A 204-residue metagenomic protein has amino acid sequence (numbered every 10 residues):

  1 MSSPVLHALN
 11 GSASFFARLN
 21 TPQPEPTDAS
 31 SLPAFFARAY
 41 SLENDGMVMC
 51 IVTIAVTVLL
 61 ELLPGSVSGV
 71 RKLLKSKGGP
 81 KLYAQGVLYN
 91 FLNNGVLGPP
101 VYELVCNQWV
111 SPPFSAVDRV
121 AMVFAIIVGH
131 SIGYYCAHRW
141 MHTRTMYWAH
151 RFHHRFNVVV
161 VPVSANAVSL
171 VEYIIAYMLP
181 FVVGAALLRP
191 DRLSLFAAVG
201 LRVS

Functional and structural regions predicted by a protein language model:
M1-L193: Non-catalytic, topology-defining segments of multipass membrane proteins
R189-S204: Functionally important transmembrane alpha-helices
